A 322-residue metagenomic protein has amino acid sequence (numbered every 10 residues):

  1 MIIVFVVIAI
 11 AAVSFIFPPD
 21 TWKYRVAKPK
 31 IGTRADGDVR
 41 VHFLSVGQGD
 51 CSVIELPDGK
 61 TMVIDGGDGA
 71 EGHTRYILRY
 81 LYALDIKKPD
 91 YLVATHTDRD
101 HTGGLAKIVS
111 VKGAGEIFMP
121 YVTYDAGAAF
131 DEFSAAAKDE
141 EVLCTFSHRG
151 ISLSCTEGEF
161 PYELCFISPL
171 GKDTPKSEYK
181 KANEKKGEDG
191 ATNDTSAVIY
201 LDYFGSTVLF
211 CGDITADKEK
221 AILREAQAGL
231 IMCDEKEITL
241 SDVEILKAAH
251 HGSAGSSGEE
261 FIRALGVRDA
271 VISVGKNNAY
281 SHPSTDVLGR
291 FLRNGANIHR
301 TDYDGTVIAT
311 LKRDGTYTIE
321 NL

Functional and structural regions predicted by a protein language model:
M1-L322: Non-globular, low-confidence helical/coil segments that flank catalytic cores
